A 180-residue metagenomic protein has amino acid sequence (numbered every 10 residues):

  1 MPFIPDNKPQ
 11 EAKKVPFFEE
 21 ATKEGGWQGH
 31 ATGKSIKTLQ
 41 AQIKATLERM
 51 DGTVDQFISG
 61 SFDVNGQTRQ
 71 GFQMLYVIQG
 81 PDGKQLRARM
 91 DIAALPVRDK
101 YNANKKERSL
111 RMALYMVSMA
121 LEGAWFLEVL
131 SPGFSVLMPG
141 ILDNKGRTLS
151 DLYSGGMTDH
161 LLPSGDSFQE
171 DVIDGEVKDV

Functional and structural regions predicted by a protein language model:
P2-F3, N7-E11, Q85-V180: Intrinsically disordered, low-complexity regulatory regions enriched in serine/threonine/proline and acidic residues
P2-T46: Terminal, regulation- and interaction-focused segments at domain boundaries
E24-G25, S59, N65, Q70 (+5 more regions): Feature targets compositionally biased, intrinsically disordered low-complexity regions with long contiguous runs
G29-G33, D55, L114, M119: Aromatic-enriched hydrophobic runs in primary sequence
S35-R89: Compact, well-ordered interaction domains used in eukaryotic information-processing assemblies
